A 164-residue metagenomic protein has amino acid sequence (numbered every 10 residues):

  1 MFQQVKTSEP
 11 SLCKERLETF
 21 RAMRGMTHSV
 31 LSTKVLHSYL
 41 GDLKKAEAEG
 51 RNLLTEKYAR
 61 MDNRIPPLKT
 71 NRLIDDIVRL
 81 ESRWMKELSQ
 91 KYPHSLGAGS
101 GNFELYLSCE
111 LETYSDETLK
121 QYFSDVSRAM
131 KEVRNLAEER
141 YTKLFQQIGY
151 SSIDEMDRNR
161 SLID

Functional and structural regions predicted by a protein language model:
M1-Q3, T7, D62-K91: Extended non-catalytic interaction/regulatory regions in multidomain proteins
T7-L31, Y39-D42, N102-L107, L111: A cross-kingdom feature marking solvent-exposed beta-strand/loop segments within repeated, beta-rich binding/scaffold
S11, E18, N52-T55, R60 (+4 more regions): Low-complexity, charged, repeat-rich alpha-helical/coil interaction segments
C13-R16, R24, A46, R72-L73 (+2 more regions): N-terminal low-complexity, charged segments
H28-K44, L73, I77, L111-V126: Short, structured motif recognition centered on aromatic/hydrophobic residues
L36-N71, V126-R160: Repeat-associated, polar segments at repeat-unit boundaries in modular proteins
L80-D164: Long, low-complexity acidic/proline-rich regions
